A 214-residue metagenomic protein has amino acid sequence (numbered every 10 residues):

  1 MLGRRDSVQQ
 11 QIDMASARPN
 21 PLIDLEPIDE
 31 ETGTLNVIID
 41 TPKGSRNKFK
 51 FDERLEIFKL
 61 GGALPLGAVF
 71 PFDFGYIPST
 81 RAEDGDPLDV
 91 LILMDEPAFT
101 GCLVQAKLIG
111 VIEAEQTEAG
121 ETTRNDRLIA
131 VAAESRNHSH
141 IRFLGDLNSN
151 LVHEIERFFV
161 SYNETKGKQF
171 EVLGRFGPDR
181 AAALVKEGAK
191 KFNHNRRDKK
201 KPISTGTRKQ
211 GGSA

Functional and structural regions predicted by a protein language model:
L2-A214: Hydrophobic N-terminal alpha-helices or hydrophobic patches in metabolic proteins across all domains of life
